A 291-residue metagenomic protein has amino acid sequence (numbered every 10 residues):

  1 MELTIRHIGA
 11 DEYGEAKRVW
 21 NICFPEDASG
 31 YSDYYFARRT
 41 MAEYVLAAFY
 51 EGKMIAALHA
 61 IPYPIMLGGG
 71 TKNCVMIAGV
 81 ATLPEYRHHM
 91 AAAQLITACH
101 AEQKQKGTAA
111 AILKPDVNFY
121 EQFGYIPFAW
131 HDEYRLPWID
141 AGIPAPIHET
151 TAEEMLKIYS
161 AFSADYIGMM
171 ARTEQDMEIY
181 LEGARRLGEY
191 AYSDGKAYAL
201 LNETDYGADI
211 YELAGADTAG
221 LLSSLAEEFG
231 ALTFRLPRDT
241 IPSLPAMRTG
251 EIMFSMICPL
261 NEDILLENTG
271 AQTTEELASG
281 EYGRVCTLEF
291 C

Functional and structural regions predicted by a protein language model:
E2-I5: Extreme N-terminal starter segment of soluble prokaryotic enzymes
Y13, N21-L67, D165-E189: Active-site rim helix/loop that mediates acceptor-substrate recognition in acyltransferases
A47, K53-Y63, C74-A81, G195-T204 (+1 more regions): Conserved beta-strand in the GNAT
T82, H88-A101, A216-E227: Conserved acetyl-CoA-binding loop-helix of GNAT-fold acetyltransferases
I96, A101-P115, F229-R238: Conserved GNAT acetyl-CoA-binding A-motif
Y120, Y125: Conserved active-site tyrosine of GNAT-family acetyltransferases
I126-G142, E212-A219, S223-C291: Active-site/acyl-donor-binding loops of N-acyltransferases
P127-A219: Amide-forming acyltransferase catalytic core, primarily the GNAT-like/NAT-type and related acyltransferase folds
